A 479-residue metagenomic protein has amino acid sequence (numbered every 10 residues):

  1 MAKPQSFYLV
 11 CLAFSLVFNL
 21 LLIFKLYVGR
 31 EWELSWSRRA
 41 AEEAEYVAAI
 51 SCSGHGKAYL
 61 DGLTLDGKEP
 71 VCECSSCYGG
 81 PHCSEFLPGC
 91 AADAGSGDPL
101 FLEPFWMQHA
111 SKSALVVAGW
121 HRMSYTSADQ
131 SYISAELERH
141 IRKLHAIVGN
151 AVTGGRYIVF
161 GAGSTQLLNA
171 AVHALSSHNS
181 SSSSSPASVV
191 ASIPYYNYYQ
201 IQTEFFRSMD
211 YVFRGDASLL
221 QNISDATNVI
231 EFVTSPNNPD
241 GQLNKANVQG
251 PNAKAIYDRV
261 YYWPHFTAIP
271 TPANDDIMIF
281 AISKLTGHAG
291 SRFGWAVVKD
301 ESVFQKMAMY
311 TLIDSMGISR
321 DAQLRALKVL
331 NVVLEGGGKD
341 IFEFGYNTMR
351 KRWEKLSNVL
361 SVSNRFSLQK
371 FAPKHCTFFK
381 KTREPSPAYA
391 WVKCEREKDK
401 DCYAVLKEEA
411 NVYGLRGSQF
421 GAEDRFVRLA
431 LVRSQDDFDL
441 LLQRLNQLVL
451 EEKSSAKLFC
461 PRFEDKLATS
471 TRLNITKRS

Functional and structural regions predicted by a protein language model:
A2-E31, L65-E73, H82, F86-S479: PLP-dependent class I/II
R30-A44: Membrane-proximal, acidic/low-complexity disordered segments on the non-cytosolic side of organellar membranes
A41-E42, S51, L60: N-terminal signal-anchor transmembrane helix
Y46-H55: Disulfide-braced loops of extracellular cysteine-rich modules
G54, C77-P81: Conserved tryptophan-centered aromatic signature that marks the ligand-binding surface of SH3 and related Trp-rich
K57-L63: Short amphipathic beta-strand and strand-loop transition segments with alternating hydrophobic
